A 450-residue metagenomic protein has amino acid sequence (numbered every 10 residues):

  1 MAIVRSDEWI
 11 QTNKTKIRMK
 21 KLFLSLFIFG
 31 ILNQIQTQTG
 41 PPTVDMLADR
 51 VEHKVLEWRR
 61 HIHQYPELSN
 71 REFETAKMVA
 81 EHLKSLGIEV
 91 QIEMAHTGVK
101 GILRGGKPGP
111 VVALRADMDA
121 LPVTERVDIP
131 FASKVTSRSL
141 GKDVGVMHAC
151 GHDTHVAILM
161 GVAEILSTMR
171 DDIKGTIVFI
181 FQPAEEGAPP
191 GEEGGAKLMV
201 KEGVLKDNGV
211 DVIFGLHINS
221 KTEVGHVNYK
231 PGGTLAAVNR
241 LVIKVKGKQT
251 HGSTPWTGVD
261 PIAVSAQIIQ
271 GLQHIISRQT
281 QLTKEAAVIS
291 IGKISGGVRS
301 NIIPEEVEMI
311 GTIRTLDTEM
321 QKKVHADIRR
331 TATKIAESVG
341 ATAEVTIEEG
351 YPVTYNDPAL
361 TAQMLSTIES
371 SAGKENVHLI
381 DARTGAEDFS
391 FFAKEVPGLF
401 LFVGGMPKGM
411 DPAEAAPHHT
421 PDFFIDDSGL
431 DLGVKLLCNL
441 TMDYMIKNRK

Functional and structural regions predicted by a protein language model:
M1-G40: Bacterial Sec-dependent N-terminal signal peptides
Q38, S85, A263-K450: Metal-dependent amide/peptide-bond hydrolase catalytic core, centered on the "pita-bread" metallohydrolase fold
Q38-M147, A157-K174: Acidic/His- and Gly-rich active-site-bordering loop/insert found across diverse amide/peptide-bond hydrolases
T43-M46, R50, K54-E57, H61 (+13 more regions): Extracytoplasmic/secreted proteins, especially bacterial periplasmic and envelope-associated proteins
D49-H53, P66-K77, A149, D153 (+6 more regions): Soluble non-cytosolic domains of exported or imported proteins
I62, G101, L114, H152 (+8 more regions): Divalent metal-coordination and catalytic microenvironments
V135-M147, D153-T154, I165-K293, V298-I302 (+1 more regions): Histidine/acidic-residue-rich, glycine-tolerant segments that coordinate divalent metal ions
